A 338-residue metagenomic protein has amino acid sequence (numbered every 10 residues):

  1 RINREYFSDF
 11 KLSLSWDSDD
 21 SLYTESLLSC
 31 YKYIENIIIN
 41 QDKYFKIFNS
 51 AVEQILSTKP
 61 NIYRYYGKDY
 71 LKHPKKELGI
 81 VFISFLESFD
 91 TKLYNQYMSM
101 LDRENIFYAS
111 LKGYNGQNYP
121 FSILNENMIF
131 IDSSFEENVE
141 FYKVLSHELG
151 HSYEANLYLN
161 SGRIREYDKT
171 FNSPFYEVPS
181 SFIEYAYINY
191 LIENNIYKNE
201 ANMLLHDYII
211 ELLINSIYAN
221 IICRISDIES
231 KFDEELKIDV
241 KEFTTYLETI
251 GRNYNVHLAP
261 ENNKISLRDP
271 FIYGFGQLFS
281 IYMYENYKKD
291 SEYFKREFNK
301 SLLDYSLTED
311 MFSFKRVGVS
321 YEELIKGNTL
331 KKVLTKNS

Functional and structural regions predicted by a protein language model:
I2-F130, R316: Contiguous, non-catalytic segments that form substrate-binding/exosite surfaces or channel walls
Y6-Y31, L56-S57, K237-S338: C-terminal, non-catalytic "cap/extension" segments appended to globular domains
N49-N61, N95-L101, S161-K169, I192-L205 (+1 more regions): Short, glycine/acidic-rich hinge or "gate" loops at secondary-structure transitions that mediate conformational
E126-S146: Short pre-active-site segment immediately N-terminal to the catalytic Zn-binding motif
F130-D132, R163-F171, E261-I265: Short beta-alpha connecting loops at secondary-structure transitions that line or flank enzyme active sites
V144, G150-R165, A186: Catalytic Zn2+-binding segment of zinc metalloproteases
Y158-L159, K169-M203, D207-Y208, G276 (+1 more regions): Post-HExxH zinc-binding segment in Zn-dependent metallohydrolases
N189-I265: Long, amphipathic alpha-helical stalk/connector segments used for oligomerization, subunit docking, or mechanical
